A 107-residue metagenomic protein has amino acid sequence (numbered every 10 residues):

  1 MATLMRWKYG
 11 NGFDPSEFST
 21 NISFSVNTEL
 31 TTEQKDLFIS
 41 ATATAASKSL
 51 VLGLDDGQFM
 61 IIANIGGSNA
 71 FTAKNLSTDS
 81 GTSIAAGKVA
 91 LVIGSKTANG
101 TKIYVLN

Functional and structural regions predicted by a protein language model:
M1-A73, A98-N107: Exposed extracellular interaction/assembly regions and N-terminal maturation sites
K35, A85-V89: Tight coil/turn sites that cap or link beta-strands
G53, I84-A85: Short glycine/proline-enriched turns and hinge-like loops at secondary-structure junctions
L76: Acidic/polar, solvent-exposed loop segments in beta-strand-rich repeat domains
D79-S83: Beta-strand-rich interaction surfaces with strong enrichment in secreted/lumenal proteins
A90-G94: Short tryptophan-centered beta-strand motifs in secreted/extracellular beta-sheet-rich domains of glycan-recognition
